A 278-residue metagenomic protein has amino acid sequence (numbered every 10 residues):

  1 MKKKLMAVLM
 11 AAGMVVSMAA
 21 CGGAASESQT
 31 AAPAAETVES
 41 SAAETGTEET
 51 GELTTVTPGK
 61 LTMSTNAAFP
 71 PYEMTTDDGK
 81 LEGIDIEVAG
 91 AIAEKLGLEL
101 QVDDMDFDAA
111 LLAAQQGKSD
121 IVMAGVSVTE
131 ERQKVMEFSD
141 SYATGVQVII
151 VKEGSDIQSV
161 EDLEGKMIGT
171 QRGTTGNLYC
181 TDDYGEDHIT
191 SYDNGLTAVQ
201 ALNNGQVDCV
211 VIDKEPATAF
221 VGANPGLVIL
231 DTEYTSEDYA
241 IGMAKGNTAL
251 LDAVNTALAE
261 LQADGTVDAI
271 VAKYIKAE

Functional and structural regions predicted by a protein language model:
S17-A35: Bacterial lipoprotein signal-peptidase II cleavage site
G46, T50-L53, T175-Y192, P225-E233 (+1 more regions): Ligand-binding clefts/hinges and TM-proximal coupling segments of bilobed small-molecule sensing domains
G46-G125: Extracytoplasmic small-molecule ligand-binding "clamshell" domains of the periplasmic binding protein/Venus flytrap
A67, T144-V151, K214, T218-A259 (+1 more regions): Periplasmic-binding protein-like
I86, Q101-A113, S155, R172-T175 (+2 more regions): Short helix-initiation/N-cap motifs at beta->coil->alpha
I86-K95, M167, R172-T174, A240-E278: Extended ligand-binding regions for polar small-molecule ligands
G90, E94, E99-D162, V228 (+1 more regions): Acidic, polar ligand-binding/catalytic clefts
V126-K134, Y179-D182, N203-N204, D208-S236: A ligand-binding cleft/hinge motif common to bilobed small-molecule-binding domains
